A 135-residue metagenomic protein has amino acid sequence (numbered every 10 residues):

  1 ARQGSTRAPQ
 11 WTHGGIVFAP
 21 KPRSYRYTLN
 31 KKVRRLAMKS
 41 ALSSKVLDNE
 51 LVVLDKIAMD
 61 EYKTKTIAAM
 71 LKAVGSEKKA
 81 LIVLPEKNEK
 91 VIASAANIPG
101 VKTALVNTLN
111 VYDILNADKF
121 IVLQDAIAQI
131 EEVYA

Functional and structural regions predicted by a protein language model:
A1-V17: Glycine/serine-rich anion-binding loops at beta->alpha junctions that coordinate negatively charged ligand groups
A19-A135: Extended polybasic, low-complexity segments that bind anionic RNA or targeting/receptor surfaces
